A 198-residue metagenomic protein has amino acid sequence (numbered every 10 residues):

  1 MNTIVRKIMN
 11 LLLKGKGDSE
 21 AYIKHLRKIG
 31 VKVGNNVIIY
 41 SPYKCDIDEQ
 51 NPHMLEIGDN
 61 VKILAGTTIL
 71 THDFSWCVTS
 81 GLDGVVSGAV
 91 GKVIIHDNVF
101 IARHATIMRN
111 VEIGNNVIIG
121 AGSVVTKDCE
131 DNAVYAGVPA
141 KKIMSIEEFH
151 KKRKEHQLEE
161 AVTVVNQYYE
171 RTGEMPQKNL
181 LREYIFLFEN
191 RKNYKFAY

Functional and structural regions predicted by a protein language model:
M1-V31, N35-N36, A140-Y198: Terminal amphipathic alpha-helical/low-complexity segments used for targeting or macromolecular assembly
K24, I38-E112, P139, S145-E147: Flexible, glycine/small-residue-enriched loop-and-beta-strand segment within the central core of proteins
I29-G30, D59, K92, V125: Short secondary-structure boundary/capping segments
G30-G34, H96-D97, N115: Intrinsically disordered, low-complexity Ser/Thr/Pro-rich tracts
R103-I118, S123-K127: Beta-rich strand-turn-strand
A133: Short acidic-glycine-tyrosine-enriched beta hairpin
A136: Catalytic binding pocket for nucleotide-activated donors in carbohydrate/polymer assembly enzymes
